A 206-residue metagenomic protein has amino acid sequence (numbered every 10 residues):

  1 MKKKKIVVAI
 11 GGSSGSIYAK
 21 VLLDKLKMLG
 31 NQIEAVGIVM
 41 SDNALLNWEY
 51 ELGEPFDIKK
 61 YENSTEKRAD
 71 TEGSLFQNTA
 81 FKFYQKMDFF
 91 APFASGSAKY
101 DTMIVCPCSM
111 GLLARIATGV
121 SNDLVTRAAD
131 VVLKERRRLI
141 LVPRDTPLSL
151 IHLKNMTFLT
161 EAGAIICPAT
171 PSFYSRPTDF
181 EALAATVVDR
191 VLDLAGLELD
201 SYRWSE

Functional and structural regions predicted by a protein language model:
K2-L139, T146-E206: A cross-family phosphate/adenosyl-ligand binding-site feature
